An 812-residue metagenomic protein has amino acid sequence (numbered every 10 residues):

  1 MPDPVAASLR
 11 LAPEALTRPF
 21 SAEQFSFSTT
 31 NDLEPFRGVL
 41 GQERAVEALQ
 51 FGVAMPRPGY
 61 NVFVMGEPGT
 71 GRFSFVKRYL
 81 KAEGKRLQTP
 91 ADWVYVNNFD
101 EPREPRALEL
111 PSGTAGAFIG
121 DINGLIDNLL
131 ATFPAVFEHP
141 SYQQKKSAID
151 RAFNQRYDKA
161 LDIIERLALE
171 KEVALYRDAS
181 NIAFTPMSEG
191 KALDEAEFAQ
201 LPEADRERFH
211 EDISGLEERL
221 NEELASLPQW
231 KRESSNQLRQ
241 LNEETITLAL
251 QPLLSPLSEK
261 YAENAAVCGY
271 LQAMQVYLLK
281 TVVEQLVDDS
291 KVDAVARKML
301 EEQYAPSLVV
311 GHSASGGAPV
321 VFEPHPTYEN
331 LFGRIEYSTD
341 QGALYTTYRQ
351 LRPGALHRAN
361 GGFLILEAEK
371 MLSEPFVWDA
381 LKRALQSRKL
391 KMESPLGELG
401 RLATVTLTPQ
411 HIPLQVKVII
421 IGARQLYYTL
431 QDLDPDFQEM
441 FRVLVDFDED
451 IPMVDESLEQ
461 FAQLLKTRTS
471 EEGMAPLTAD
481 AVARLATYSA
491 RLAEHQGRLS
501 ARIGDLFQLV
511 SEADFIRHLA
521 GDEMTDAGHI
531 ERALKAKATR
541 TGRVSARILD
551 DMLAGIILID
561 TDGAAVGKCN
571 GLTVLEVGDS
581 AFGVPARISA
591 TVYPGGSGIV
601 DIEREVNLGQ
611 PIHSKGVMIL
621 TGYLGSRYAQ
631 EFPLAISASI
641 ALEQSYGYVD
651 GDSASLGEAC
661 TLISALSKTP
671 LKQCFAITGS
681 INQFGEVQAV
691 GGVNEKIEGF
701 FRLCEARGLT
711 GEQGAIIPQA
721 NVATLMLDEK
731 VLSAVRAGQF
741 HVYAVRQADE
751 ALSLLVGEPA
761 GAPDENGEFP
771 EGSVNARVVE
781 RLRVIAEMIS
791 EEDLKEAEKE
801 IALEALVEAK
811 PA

Functional and structural regions predicted by a protein language model:
P2-D432, D436-V454, L458, A462-A479 (+4 more regions): Conserved ASCE/P-loop NTPase catalytic core
T347-R349, P353-L356, G362-P375, D379-L381 (+4 more regions): Peripheral, non-AAA+ core regions of ATP-driven protein-machinery
